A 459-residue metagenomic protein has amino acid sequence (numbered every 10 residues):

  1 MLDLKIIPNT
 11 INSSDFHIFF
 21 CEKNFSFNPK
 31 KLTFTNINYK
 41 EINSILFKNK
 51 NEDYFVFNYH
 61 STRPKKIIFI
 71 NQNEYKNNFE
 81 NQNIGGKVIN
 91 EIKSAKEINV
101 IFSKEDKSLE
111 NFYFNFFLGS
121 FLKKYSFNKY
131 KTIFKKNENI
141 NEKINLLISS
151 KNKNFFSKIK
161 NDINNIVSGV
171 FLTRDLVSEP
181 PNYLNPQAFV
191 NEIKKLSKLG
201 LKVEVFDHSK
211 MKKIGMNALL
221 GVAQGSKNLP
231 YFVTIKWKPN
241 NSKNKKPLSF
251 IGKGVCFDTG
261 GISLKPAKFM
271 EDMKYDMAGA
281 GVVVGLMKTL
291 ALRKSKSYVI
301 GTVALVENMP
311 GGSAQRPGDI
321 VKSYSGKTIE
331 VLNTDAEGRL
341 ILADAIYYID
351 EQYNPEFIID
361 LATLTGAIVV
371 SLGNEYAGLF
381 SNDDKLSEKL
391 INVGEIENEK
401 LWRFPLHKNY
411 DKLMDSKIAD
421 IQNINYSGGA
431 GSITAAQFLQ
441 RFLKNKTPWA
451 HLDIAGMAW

Functional and structural regions predicted by a protein language model:
M1-G254: Short amphipathic alpha-helical segment within the helicase RecA-like ATPase core that mediates nucleic-acid
M1-L2, T62-R63, T173, V190-W459: A generic structural signal for tightly packed, nonpolar segments enriched in small/aliphatic residues
